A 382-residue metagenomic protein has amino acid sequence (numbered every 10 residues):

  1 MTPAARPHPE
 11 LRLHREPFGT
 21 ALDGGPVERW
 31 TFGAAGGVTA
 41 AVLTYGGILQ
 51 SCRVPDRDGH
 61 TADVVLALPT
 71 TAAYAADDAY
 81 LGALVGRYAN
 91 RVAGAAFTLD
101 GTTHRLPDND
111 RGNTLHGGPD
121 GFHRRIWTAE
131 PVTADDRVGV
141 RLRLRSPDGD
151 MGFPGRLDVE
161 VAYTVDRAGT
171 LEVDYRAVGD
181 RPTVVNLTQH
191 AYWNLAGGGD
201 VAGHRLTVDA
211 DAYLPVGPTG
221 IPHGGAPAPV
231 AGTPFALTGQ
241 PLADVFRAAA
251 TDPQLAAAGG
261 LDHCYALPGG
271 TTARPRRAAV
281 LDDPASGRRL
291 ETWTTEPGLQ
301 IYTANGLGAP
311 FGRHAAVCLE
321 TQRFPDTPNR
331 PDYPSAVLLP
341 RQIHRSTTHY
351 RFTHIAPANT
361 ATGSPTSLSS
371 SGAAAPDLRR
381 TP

Functional and structural regions predicted by a protein language model:
T2-T366, L378-P382: An exposed, glycine/acidic-rich loop-and-rim segment of catalytic or binding clefts
L368-A375: Low-complexity, intrinsically disordered segments with a bias for serine/threonine
